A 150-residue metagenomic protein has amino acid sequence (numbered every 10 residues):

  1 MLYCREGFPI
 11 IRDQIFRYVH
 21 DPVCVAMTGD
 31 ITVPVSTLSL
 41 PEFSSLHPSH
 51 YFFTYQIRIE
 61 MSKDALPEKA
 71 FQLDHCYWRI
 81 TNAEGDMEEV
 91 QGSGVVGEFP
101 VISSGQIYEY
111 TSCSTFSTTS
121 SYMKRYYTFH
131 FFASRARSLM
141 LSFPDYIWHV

Functional and structural regions predicted by a protein language model:
M1-F52, D64-L66, F71-D74, N82-E109 (+1 more regions): Membrane engagement elements in two modes
F53-M61: Short, well-ordered beta-strand segments enriched in hydrophobic/aromatic residues
